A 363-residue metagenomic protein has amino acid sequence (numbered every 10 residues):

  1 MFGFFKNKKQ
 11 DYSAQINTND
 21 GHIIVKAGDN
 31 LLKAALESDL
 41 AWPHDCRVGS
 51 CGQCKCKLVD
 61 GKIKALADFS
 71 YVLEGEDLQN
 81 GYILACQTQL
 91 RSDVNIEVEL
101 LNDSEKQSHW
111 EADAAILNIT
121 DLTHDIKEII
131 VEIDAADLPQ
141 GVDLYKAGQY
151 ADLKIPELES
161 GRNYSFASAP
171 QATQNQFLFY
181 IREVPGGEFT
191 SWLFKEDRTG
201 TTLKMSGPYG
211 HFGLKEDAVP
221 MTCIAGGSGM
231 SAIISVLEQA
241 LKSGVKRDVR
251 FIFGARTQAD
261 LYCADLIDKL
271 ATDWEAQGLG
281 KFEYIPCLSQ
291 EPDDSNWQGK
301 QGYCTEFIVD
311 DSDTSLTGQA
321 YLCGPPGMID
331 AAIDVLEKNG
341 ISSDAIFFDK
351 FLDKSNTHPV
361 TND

Functional and structural regions predicted by a protein language model:
M1-L84, T88, I252-D363: Reductase modules of NAD(P)H-dependent flavoproteins
L31, S38, A151, T202-M205: Generic structural signal for buried aliphatic residues
V59-K62, E99-L101, P156, P208: Short, surface-exposed secondary-structure boundary micro-motifs
Y71-E105, A112-L122, S355: Short Fe-S-cluster ligation motifs
S108-T201, A255-T257, L288-Q290: Ferredoxin-reductase
D152, L178, K204, T222 (+4 more regions): A structural signal for isolated positions on well-ordered beta-strands in alpha/beta enzyme cores
S206-V219: A short, basic/flexible loop-to-alpha-helix module at the beginning of a structural domain
I234-K242: Histidine-anchored nucleotide/phosphate-binding helix
